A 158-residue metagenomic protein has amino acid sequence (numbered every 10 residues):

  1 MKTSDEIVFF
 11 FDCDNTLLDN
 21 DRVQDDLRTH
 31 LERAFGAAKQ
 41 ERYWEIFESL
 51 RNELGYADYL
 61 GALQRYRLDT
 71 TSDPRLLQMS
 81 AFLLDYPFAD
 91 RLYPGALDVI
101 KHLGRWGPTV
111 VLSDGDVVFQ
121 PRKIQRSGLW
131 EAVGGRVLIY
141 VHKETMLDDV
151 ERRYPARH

Functional and structural regions predicted by a protein language model:
M1-E45: Active-site neighborhood of HAD-like aspartate-dependent phosphohydrolases
S4-E6, W106, A156-H158: A general structural motif
V23, A34-A37, F47-L84, H102: A metal-dependent, Asp-based hydrolase signature
D25, T29, A57-L60, V117 (+1 more regions): Short, surface-exposed alpha-helical segments at coil->helix boundaries
L27-E32, S80-L84, Q120, L147: Hydrophobic alpha-helical core bundles mediating ligand binding, dimerization, or RNAP-core interactions
L60-G61, R65, A81-V111, E144-D149: Short, acidic loop-to-helix structural element flanking the phosphoryl-transfer center in phosphate-processing enzymes
Q78-P87, A132-V137: Glycine-rich phosphate-binding "P-loop"
V110, D116-H158: Substrate-recognition "cap/lid" segment bordering the active-site pocket of phosphatases
